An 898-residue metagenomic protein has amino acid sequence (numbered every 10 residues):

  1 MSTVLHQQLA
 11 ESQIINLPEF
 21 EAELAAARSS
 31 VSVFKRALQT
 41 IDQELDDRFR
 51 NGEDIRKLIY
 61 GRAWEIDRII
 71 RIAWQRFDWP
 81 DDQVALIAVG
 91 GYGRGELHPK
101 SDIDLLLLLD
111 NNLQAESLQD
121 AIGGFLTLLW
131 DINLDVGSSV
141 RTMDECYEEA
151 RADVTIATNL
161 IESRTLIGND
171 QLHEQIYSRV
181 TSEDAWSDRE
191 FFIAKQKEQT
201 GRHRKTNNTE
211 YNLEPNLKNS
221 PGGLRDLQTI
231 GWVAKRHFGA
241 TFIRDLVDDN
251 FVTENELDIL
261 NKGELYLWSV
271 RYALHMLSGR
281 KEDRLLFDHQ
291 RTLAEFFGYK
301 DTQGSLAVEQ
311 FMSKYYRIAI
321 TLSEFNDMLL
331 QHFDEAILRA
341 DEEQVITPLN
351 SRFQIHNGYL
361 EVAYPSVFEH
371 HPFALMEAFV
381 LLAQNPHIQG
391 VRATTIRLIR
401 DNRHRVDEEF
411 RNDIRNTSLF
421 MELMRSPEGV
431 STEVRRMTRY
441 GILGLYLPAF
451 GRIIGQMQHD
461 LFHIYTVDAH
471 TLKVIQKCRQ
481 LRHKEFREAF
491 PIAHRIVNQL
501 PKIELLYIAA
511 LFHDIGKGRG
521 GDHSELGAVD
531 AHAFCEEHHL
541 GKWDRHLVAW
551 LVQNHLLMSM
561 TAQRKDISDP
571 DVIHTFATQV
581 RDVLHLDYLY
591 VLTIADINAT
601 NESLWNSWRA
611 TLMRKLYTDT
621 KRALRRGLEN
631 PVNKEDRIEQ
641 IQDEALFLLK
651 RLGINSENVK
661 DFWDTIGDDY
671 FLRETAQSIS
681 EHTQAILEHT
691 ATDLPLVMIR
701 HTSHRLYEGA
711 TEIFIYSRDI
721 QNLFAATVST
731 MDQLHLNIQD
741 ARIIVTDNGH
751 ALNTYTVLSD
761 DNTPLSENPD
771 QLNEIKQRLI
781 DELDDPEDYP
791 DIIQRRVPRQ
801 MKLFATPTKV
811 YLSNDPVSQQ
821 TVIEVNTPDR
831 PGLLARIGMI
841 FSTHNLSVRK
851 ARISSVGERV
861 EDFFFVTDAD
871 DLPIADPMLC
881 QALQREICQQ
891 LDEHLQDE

Functional and structural regions predicted by a protein language model:
M1-V89, G95-L97, S101-H463: Non-catalytic interface/linker regions that flank or bridge core catalytic/transmembrane domains
G61-I87, V233-D248, N255, I464-L506 (+2 more regions): Alpha-helical phosphate/pyrophosphate-handling elements in metalloenzyme active cores
I87, R94-I103, T347-V362, H370 (+8 more regions): Active-site-adjacent "gating/activation" loops or surface patches in catalytic cores
G95-A121, D248, K262, T466-V467 (+1 more regions): Divalent metal-dependent catalytic cores for phosphoryl transfer on phosphate-bearing substrates
A115, L166, T181-R189, L213 (+27 more regions): Hydrophobic alpha-helical scaffolding
L134-S138, Y147-A150, V406-T417, M421-M424 (+7 more regions): Conserved catalytic alpha/beta cores of large enzymes that bind or transform nucleotide phosphates and polynucleotides
Y266-L267, L306-L360, V430-T432, Y440 (+2 more regions): Regulatory modules associated with amino-acid/nitrogen control
